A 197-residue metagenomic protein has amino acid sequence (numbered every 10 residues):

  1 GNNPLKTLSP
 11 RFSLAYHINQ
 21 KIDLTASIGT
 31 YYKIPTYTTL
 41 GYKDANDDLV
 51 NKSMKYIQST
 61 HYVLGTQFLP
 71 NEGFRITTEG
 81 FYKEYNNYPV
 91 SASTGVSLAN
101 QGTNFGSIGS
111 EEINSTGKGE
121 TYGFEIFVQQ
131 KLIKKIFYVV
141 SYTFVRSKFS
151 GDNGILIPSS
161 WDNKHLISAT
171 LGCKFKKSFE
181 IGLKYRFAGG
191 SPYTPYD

Functional and structural regions predicted by a protein language model:
G1-N19, I34, N153: Signature of Gram-negative outer-membrane beta-barrel scaffolds
N2-L5, N51-Y56, S115-G117, I157-S160: Outer-membrane beta-barrel proteins
L5-L8, D47, I57-T60, N71 (+3 more regions): Membrane-spanning beta-strands of outer-membrane beta-barrel proteins
K6, Y16-H17, T30, Y56 (+5 more regions): Residue-level signature of outer-membrane beta-barrel architecture
L8-L14, V50, T60-L64, I76 (+3 more regions): Hydrophobic, lipid-facing positions within transmembrane beta-strands of outer-membrane proteins
S13, H17, D23-S27, R75-E79 (+2 more regions): Membrane-spanning beta-strand positions in outer-membrane beta-barrel proteins
Q20-Y62, Y82-E111, K184-D197: Surface-exposed extracellular loop regions of Gram-negative outer-membrane beta-barrel proteins, predominantly
Y82-E84, F105-P195: Gram-negative outer-membrane beta-barrel transporters
